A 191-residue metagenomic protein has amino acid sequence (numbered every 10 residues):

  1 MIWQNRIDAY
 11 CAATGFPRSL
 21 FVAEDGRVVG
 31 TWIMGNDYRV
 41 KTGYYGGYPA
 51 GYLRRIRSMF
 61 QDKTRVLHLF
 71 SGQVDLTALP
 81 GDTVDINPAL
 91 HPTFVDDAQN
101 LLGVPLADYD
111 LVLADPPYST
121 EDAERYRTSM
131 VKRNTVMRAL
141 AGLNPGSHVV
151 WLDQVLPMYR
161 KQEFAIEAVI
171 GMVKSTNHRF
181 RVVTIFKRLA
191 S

Functional and structural regions predicted by a protein language model:
M1-L79, H178-V182: S-adenosyl-L-methionine
S71-L101: Class I SAM-dependent methyltransferase SAM/SAH-binding core
G72-Q73, Y118-S119, V155-M158: Short "lid" loop at the C-terminus of a central beta-strand within the Rossmann-like core of SAM-dependent
L76-T77, D122, Y159-R160: Glycine/Thr-rich phosphate-binding loops of Rossmann-like dinucleotide-binding domains
Q99-A114, T120: A short acidic, Gly/Pro-enriched loop at the edge of an enzyme's catalytic core that lines a small-molecule cofactor
D122-V131: Short, flexible/disordered intra-domain loops and linkers
M130-R188: Conserved Class I SAM-dependent methyltransferase catalytic core
